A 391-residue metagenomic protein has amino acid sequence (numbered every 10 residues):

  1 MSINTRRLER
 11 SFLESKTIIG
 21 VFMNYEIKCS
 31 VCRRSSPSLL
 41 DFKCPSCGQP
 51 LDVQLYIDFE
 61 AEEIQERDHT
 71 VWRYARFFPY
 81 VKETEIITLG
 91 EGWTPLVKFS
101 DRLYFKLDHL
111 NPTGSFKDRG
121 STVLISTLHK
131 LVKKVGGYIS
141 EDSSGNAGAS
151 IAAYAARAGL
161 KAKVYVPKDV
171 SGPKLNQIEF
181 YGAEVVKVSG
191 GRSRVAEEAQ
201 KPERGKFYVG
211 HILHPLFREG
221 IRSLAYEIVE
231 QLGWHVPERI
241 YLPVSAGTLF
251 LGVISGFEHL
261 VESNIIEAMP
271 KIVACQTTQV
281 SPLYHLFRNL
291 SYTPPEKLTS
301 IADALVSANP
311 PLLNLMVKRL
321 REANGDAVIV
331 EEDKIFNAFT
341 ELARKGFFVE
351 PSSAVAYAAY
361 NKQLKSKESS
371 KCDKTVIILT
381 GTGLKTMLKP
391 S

Functional and structural regions predicted by a protein language model:
R6-R10: Basic polycationic patches enriched in arginine
I19-S391: PLP-dependent amino-acid enzyme catalytic core
